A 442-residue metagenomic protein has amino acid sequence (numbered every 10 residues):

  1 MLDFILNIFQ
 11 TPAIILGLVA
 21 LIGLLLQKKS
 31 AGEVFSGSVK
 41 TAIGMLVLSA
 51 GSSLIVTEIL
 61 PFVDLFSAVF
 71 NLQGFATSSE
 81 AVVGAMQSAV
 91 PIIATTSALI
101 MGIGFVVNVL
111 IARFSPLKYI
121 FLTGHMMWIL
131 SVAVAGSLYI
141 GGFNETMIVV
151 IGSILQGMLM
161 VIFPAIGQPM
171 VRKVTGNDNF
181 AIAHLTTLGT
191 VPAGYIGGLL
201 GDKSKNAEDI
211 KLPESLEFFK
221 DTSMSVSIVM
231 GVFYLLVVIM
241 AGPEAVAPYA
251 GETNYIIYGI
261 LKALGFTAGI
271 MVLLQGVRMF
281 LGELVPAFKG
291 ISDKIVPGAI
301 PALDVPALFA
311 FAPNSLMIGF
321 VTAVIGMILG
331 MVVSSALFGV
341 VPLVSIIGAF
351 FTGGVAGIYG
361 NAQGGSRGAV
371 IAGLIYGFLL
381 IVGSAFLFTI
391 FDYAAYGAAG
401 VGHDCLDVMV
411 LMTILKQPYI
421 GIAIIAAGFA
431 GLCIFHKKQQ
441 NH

Functional and structural regions predicted by a protein language model:
M1-D3, E58-V63, S79-P91, V106-K118 (+2 more regions): Short juxtamembrane and helix-loop transition motifs at transmembrane-helix boundaries in membrane proteins
M1-G51, T95-I103, V107-F288, I295-V305 (+2 more regions): Signature of multi-pass transmembrane helix bundles
G44, L48-S97: Membrane helical hairpin/interfacial module
T57, P61-D64, S384, F388 (+1 more regions): Juxtamembrane/transmembrane-helix interface segments of polytopic membrane transporters
A68-N71, A287, I291: Hydrophobic transmembrane helix segments
V69-F70, G74, P301-F311, L406-D407: Charge-rich, acidic-biased intrinsically disordered regions
A76-Q87, S115-T123, F218-A250, I325-V355: Hydrophobic alpha-helical transmembrane segments and immediately flanking/interface helices in integral membrane
R113-L117, V305-T389: Hydrophobic alpha-helical bundle architecture
